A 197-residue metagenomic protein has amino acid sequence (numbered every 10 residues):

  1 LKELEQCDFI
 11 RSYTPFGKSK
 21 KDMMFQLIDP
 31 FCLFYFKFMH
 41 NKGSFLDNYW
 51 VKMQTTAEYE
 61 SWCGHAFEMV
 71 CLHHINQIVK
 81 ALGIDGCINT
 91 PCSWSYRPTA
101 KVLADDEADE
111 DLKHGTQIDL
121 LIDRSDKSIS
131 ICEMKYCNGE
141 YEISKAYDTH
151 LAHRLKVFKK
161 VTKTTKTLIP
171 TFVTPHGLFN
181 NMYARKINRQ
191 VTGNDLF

Functional and structural regions predicted by a protein language model:
L1-E3: Amphipathic alpha-helical scaffolds
E5-F16: A short, conserved structural fragment
P15-F197: A cross-kingdom feature that marks ATP-driven nucleic-acid transaction machinery
